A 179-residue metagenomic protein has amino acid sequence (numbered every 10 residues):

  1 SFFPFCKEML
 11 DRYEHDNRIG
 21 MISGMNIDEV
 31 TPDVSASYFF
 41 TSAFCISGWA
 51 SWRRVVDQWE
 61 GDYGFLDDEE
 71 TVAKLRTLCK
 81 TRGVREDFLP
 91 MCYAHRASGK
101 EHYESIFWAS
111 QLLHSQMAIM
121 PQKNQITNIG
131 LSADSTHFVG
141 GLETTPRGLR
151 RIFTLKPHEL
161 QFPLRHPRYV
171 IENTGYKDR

Functional and structural regions predicted by a protein language model:
F3-R179: An acidic/histidine-cluster motif and surrounding catalytic segment that typifies divalent-metal-assisted enzyme active
